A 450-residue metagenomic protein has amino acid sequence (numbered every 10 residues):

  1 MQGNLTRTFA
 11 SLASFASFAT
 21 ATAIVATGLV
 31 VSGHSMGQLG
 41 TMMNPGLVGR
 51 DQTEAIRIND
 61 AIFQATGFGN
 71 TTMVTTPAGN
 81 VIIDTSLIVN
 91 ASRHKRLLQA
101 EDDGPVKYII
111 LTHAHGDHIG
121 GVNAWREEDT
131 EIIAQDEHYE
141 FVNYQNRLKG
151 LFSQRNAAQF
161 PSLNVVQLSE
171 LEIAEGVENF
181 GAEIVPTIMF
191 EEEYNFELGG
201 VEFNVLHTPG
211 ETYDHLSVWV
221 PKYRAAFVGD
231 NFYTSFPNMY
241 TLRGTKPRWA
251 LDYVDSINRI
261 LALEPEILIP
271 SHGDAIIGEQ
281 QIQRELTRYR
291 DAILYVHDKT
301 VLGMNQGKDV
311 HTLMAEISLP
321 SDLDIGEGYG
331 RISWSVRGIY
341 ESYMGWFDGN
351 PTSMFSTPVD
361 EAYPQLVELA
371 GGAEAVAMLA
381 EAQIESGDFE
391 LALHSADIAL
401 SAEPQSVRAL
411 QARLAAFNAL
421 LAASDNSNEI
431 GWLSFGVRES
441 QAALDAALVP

Functional and structural regions predicted by a protein language model:
M1-A10: N-terminal secretory signal peptides that target proteins for export/translocation
S11-T20, T27: Ser/Thr/Pro-rich low-complexity tandem-repeat tracts
G28-P45, L151, N164, A262-I267 (+1 more regions): Accessory terminal helices/loops
G33-G37, E137-A182: Acidic/polar short surface loop at catalytic or gating sites that assists cofactor/ion binding and chemistry
V48, A55, A78, V89-A134 (+1 more regions): Active-site metal-binding motif and surrounding structural segment of the metallo-beta-lactamase
Q52-E101, S217-D230: Conserved beta-strand hairpin/beta-sheet module of binuclear metal-dependent hydrolase folds, prominently
A61, V74, D84, H113 (+9 more regions): Divalent metal-coordination and catalytic microenvironments
N80, L87-V89, E178, I184 (+2 more regions): Metallo-beta-lactamase
